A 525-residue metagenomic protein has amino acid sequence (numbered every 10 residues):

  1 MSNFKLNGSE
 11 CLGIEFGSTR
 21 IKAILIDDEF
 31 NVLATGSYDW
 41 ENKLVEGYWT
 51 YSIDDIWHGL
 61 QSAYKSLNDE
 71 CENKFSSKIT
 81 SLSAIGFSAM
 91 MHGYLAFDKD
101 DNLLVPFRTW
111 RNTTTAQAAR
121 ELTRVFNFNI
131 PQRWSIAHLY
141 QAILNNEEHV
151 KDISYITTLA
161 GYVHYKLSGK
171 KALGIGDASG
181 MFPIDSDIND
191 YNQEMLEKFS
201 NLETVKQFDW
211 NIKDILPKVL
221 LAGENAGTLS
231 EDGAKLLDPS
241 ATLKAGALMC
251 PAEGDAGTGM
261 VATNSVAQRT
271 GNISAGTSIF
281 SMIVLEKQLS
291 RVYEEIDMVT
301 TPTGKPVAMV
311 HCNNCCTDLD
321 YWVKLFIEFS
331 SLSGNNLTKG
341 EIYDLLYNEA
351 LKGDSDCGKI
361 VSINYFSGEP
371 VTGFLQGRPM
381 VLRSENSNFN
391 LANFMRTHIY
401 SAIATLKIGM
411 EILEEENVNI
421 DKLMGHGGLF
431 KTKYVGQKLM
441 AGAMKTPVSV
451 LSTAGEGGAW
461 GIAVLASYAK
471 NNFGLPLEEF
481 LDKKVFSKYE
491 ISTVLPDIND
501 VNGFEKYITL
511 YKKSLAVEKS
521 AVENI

Functional and structural regions predicted by a protein language model:
M1-V105, R120-E121, D152, K213 (+7 more regions): N-terminal glycine/serine-rich phosphate-binding loop of ATP-dependent small-molecule kinases, especially carbohydrate
S2-L6, L12-G13, Q117-R133, Y140-L173 (+3 more regions): Active-site core segments that coordinate phosphate-bearing ligands/cofactors across diverse enzyme families
N7, G17-R20, T80-S83, S88-M90 (+7 more regions): Short, basic and Ser/Thr-rich N-terminal targeting/leader segments
W49, I53, W57-L60, F87 (+4 more regions): Generic structural signal for well-ordered secondary structure
C71-T109, N129-P131, H164-G176, G180-D185 (+1 more regions): Short beta-strand-loop/turn "lid" adjacent to the catalytic site in phosphate-handling enzymes
N112: Carbohydrate-associated surface elements
V205-D214: Electropositive nucleic-acid engagement tracts
